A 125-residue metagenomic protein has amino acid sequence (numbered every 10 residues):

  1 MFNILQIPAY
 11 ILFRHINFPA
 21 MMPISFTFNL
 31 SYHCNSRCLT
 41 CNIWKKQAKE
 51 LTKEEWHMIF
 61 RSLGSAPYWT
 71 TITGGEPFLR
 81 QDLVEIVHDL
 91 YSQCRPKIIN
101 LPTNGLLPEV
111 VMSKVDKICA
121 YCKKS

Functional and structural regions predicted by a protein language model:
F2-K124: Conserved alpha-helical substructure of the radical SAM core
